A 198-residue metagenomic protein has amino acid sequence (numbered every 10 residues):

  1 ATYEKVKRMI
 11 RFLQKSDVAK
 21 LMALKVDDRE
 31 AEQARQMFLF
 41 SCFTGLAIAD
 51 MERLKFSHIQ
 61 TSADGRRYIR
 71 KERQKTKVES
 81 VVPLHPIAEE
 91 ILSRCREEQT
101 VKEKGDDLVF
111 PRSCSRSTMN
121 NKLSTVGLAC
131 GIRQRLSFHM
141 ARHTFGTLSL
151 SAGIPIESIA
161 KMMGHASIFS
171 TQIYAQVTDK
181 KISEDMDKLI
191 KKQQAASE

Functional and structural regions predicted by a protein language model:
A1-I48: Basic, Lys/Arg- and aromatic-enriched nucleic-acid-binding interface segment
E4, F12, R73-K77, M163 (+1 more regions): Catalytic-site neighborhood detector that most strongly recognizes the C-terminal catalytic loop/helix of tyrosine
K7-R8, Q74-S93, E103-T125: C-terminal catalytic core of Y-nucleophile DNA break-rejoin enzymes
S16-D17, S41-G65, E157: Short, charged phosphate-coordinating catalytic segments
A23, R53, T61, I173-Q176: Phosphate-coordinating loops and pocket residues in cytosolic domains that bind phosphorylated ligands
V26-E30, A34, V82, E98-L108 (+1 more regions): Short, basic (Lys/Arg/His-rich) helix/loop patches that form interaction surfaces in the mid-to-C-terminal regions
H58-G65, R133-R135, I154-I173, E184: Short, polar N-cap/turn motifs at the start of nucleic acid-interacting alpha helices
Q99-K104, L189-E198: C-terminal secondary-structure termini that scaffold catalytic or DNA-interacting sites
